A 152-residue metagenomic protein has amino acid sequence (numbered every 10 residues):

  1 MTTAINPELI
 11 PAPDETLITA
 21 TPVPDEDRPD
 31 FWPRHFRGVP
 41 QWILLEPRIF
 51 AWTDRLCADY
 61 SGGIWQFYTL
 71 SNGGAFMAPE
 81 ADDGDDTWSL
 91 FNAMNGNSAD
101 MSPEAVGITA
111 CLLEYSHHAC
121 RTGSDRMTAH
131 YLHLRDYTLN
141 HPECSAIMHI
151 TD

Functional and structural regions predicted by a protein language model:
T2-D30, V39, H117-D152: Low-complexity intrinsically disordered segments
I10-A12, D82-T87, M94-N95: Intrinsically disordered, low-complexity coil segments
P22, T53-C57, M94-M101: Short, charged/polar micro-motifs that form catalytic or ligand-binding hotspots
V39-D85: Amphipathic, interaction-prone secondary-structure segments
T53-C57, L112, A119, T138: Hydrophobic, Leu/Ile/Phe/Ala-enriched alpha-helical segments that form helix-helix packing faces
G62-I64, A105, I147: Extracellular structured ligand-interaction cores
W88-A129: Compact, glycine/acidic-enriched structural inserts
